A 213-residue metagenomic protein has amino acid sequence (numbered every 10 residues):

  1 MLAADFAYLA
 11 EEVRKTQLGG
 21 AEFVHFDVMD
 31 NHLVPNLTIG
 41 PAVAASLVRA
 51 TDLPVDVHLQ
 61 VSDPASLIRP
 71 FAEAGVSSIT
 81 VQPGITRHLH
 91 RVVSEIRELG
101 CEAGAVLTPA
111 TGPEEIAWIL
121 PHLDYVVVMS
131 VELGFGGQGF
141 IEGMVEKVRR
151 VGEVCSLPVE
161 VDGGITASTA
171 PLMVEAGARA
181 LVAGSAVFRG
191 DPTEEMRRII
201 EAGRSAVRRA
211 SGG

Functional and structural regions predicted by a protein language model:
M1-T80, G84-H88, E95, C101-A103 (+4 more regions): Conserved N-terminal beta1-alpha1 strand-loop-helix module at the mouth
Q82-G84, L107, M129-S130, G184-S185: Short beta->alpha connector loops at strand-helix junctions that form conserved, small/polar/Pro-enriched
R97-G100, A105-T108, R179, G184: Amphipathic, soluble alpha/beta structural segments
Y125-L133, G137-A180, A186-V187: Active-site/ligand-binding-proximal alpha/beta "capping" segment
